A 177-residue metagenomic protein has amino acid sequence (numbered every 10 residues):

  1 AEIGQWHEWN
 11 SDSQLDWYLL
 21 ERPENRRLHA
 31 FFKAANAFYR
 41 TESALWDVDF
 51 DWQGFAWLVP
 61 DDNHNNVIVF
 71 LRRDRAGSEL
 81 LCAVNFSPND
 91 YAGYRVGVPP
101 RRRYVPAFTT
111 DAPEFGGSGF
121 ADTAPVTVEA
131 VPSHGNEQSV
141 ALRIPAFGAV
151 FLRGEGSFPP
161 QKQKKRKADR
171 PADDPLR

Functional and structural regions predicted by a protein language model:
A1-R177: Carbohydrate-interacting/catalytic domains
